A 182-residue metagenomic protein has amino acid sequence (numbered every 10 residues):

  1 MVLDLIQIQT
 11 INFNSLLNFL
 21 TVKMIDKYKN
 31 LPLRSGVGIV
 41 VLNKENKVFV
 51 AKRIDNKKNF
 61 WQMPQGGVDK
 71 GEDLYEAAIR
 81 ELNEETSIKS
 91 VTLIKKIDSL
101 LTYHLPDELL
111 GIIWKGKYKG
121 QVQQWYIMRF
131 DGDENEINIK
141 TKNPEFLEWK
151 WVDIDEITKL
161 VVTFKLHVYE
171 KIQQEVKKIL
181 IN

Functional and structural regions predicted by a protein language model:
L3-L5, F13-L20: Short hydrophobic targeting helices and cationic amphipathic motifs that mediate membrane/organellar targeting
F19-V40, G116: Acidic, metal-coordinating catalytic segment for phosphate/diphosphate chemistry, firing primarily on the Nudix
N43: Short, acidic, Ser/Thr-enriched surface-loop or helix-capping motifs
Q62-P64: A short gly/proline-enriched turn/hairpin at secondary-structure junctions
D69-T163: Unchanged
T158-N182: Charged phosphate-binding loop/patch that engages nucleotide di/tri-phosphates or the phosphate backbone of nucleic
